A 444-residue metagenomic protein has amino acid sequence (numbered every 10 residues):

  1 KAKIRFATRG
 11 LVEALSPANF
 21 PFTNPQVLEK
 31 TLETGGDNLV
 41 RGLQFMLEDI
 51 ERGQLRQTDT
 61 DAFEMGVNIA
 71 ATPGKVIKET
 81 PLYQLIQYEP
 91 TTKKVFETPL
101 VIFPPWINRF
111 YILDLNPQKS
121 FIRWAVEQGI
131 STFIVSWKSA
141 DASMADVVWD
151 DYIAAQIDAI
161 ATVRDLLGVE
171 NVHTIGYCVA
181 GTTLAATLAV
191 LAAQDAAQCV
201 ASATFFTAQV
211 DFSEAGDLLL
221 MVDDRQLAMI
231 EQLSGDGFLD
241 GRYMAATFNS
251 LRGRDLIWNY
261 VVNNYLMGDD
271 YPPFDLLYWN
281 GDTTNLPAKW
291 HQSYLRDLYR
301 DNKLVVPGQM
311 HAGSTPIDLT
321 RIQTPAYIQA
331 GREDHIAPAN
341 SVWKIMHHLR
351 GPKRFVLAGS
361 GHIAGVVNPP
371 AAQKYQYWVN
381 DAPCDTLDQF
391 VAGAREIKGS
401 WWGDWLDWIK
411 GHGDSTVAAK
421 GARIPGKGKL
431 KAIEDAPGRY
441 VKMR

Functional and structural regions predicted by a protein language model:
K1-E33, L39, D165-V169, T187-S293 (+2 more regions): Alpha/beta-hydrolase-fold enzymes
F45, D49-D141: Short, surface-exposed "cap/lid" segments of acyl-processing enzymes
D146-L167: Alpha/beta-hydrolase active-site loop
V163-A180: Alpha/beta-hydrolase fold nucleophile elbow
T174-G176, F206, Q329: Short beta-strand immediately N-terminal to the catalytic nucleophile in serine-hydrolase-like folds
L295, I345, L349-C384: Catalytic histidine neighborhood in serine/cysteine hydrolases with alpha/beta-hydrolase-type architecture
I322, I328-A330, D334: Short beta-strand/loop motif that positions the catalytic acidic residue of the alpha/beta-hydrolase fold
H335-S341: Conserved alpha/beta-hydrolase "acid-adjacent" motif
